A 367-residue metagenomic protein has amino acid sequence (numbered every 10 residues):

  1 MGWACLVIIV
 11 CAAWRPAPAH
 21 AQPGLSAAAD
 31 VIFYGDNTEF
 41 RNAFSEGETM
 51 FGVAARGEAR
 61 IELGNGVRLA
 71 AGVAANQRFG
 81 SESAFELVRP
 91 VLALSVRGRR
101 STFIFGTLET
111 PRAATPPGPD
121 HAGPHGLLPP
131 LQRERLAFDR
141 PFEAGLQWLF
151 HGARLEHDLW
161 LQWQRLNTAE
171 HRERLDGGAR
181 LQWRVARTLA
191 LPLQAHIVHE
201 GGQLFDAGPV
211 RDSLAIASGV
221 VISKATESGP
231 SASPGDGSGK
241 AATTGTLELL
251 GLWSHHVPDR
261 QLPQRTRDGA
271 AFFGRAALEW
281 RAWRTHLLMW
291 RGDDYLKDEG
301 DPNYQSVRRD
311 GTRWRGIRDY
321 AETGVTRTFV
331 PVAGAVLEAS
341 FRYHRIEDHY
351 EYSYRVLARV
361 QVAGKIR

Functional and structural regions predicted by a protein language model:
P23, A59-L63, L94-G98, F150-G152 (+6 more regions): Residue-level signature of outer-membrane beta-barrel architecture
L25, N65-A70, R100-I104, R154-L159 (+6 more regions): Repeated loop/turn-to-beta-strand initiation elements of outer-membrane beta-barrel proteins
A29-A43, R68-F79, L155-N167, L191-F205 (+3 more regions): Transmembrane beta-strand segments that form the barrel wall of outer-membrane beta-barrel proteins
S45-F51, E82-E86, L136-F138, T168-R174 (+4 more regions): Replace "Gram-negative outer membrane beta-barrel proteins" with "bacterial and organellar outer membrane beta-barrel
T102-Q182, I197: Surface-exposed coil loops of outer-membrane beta-barrel proteins
T115-E134, R260-R267, A277, A282-R342: Outer membrane beta-barrel transmembrane domains
H151-A277: Signature for the C-terminal beta-barrel architecture of outer-membrane proteins
Y350-R367: Outer-membrane beta-barrel "beta-signal"
